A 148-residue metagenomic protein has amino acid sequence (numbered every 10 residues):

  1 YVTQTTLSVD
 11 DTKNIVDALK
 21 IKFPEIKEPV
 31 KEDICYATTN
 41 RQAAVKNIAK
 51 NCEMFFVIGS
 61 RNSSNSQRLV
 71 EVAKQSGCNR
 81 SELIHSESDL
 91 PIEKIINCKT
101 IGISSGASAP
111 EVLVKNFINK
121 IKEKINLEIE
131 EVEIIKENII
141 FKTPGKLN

Functional and structural regions predicted by a protein language model:
V2-S8, S104-A107: Active-site donor-nucleotide binding/catalytic segment of nucleotide-sugar enzymes
T5-F23: Glycine-rich phosphate/diphosphate-binding loop of Rossmann-like nucleotide-binding domains
T12, S66-Q67: Glycine/threonine-rich flexible loop motifs
I21-M54, G59-R61, Q67-S76, R80-E87 (+2 more regions): Active-site rim loops that border cofactor/substrate pockets in soluble metabolic enzymes
K50, M54-V57, N62-S63, E71-V72 (+1 more regions): C-terminal functional extensions of proteins
S88-I96: Helix-loop module immediately N-terminal to the HCX5R catalytic loop in PTP-like cysteine phosphatase domains
